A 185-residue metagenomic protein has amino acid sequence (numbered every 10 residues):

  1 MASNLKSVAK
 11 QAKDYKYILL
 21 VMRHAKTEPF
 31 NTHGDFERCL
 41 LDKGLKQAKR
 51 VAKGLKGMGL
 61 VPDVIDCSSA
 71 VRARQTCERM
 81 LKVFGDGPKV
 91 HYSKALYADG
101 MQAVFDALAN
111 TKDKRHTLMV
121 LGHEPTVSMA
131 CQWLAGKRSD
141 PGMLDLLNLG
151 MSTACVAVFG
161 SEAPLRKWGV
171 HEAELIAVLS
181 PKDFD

Functional and structural regions predicted by a protein language model:
K10-D99, G136-P141, M151, D185: Active-site-proximal alpha-helix that buttresses catalytic centers in soluble enzyme cores
L19, T117-M119, V156: Residue-level preference for the first positions of well-ordered beta-strands
M58-L60, N110-H116: Glycine-rich phosphate-binding loop signature in dinucleotide/nucleotide-binding domains
T76-M80, V104, A130-C131: Hydrophobic packing residues within well-ordered alpha-helices of enzyme cores
Y97-L108: Short alpha-helix plus adjacent loop in nuclease-associated cores
R115-A135: A glycine-rich beta-strand to alpha-helix segment that forms a phosphate/ribose-binding loop at ligand/cofactor sites
A135-E174: Domain-level recognition of soluble alpha/beta enzyme cores, biased toward histidine phosphatases/phosphomutases
A173-F184: Short, solvent-exposed aromatic-acidic interface loops
